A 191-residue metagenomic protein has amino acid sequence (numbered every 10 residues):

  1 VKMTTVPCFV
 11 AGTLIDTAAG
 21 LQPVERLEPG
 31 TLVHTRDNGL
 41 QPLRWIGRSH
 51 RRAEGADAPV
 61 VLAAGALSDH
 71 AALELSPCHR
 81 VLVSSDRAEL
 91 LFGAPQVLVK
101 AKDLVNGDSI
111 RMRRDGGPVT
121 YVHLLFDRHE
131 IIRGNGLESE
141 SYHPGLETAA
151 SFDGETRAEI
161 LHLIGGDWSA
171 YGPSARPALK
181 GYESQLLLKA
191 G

Functional and structural regions predicted by a protein language model:
V1-F9, L14-T17, Q22, V119-G191: Sequence-level preference for short, compositionally simple segments enriched in small aliphatic or small polar residues
V10-T17, L32-D153: Long beta-strand-rich cores associated with HINT superfamily self-processing modules
Q22-V24, Q41: Short, isolated positions in well-ordered beta-strands
E25-L32: Structural motif
